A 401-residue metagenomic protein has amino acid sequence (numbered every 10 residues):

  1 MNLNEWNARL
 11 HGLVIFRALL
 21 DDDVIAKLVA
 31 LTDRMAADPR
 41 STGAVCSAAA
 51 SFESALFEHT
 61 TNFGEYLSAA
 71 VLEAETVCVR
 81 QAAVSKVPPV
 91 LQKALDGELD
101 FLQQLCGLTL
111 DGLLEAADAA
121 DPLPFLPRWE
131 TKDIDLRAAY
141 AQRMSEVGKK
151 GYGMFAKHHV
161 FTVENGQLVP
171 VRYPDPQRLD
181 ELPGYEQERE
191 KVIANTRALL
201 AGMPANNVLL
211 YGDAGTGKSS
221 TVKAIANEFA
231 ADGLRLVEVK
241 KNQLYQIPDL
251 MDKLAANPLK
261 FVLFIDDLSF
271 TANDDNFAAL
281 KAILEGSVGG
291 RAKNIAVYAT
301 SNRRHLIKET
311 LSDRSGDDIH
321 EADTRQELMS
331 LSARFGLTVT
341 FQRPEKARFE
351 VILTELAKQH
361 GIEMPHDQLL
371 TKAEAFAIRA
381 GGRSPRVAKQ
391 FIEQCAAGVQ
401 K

Functional and structural regions predicted by a protein language model:
M1-P183: AAA+ P-loop ATPase mechanoenzymes
P174-V208: Pre-Walker A (pre-P-loop) alpha-helix and adjacent loop at the N terminus of AAA/AAA+ ATPase modules, a conserved
R189-I193, A230-F261, A272-A278: Short glycine-rich substrate-engagement loop in P-loop NTPases that contacts/grips substrate
N207-V237, L250-A255: Walker A/P-loop
A255-A256, T271-D318, D323: Conserved catalytic/switch belt of AAA+ P-loop NTPases
D266-L268: Walker B catalytic acidic pair
D317-M329, G336-E350: Conserved AAA+ ATPase "SRH/arginine-finger" region at the nucleotide-binding site
Q342-K401: C-terminal alpha-helical "lid" subdomain
